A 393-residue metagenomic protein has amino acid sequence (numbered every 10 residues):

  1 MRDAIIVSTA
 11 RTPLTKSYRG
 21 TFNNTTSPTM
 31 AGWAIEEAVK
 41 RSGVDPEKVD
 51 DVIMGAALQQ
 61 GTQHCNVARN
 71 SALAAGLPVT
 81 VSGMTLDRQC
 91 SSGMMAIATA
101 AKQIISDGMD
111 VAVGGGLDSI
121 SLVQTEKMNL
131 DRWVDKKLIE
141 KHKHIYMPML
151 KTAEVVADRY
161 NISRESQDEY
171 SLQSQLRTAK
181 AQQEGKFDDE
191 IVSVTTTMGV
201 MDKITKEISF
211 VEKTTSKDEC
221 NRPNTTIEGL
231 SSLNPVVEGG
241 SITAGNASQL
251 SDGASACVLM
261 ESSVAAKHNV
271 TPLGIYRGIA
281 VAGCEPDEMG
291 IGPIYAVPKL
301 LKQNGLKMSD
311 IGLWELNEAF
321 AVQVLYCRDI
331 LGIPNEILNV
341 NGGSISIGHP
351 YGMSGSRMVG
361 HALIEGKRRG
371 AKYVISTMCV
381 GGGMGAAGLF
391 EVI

Functional and structural regions predicted by a protein language model:
M1-S27, T225-I291, Y295, K302 (+3 more regions): Condensing-enzyme catalytic core mediating Claisen C-C bond formation in acyl metabolism
R11-P13, N24, P28, W33 (+3 more regions): N-terminal extracellular/periplasmic Venus flytrap/periplasmic-binding protein-like
F22-V111, L117-W133, I191-T215, E288 (+1 more regions): Conserved beta-ketoacyl condensing-enzyme motif
S27-G43, V67-S71, A96-T99, M149-V156 (+5 more regions): Short, well-ordered amphipathic alpha-helical segments that serve as non-catalytic structural scaffolds within diverse
A56-D110, D131, K143-K151, N224-Q249 (+3 more regions): Conserved catalytic cysteine-centered active-site region of acyl-thioester-dependent Claisen-condensing enzymes
C65, G116-D118, V123-T125, L130-R132 (+9 more regions): Conserved N-terminal phosphate-binding loop of PLP-dependent enzymes in the Aspartate aminotransferase
D87-L117, A157-F187, A256-S263, R328 (+2 more regions): Active-site-proximal alpha-helical scaffold in enzymes
